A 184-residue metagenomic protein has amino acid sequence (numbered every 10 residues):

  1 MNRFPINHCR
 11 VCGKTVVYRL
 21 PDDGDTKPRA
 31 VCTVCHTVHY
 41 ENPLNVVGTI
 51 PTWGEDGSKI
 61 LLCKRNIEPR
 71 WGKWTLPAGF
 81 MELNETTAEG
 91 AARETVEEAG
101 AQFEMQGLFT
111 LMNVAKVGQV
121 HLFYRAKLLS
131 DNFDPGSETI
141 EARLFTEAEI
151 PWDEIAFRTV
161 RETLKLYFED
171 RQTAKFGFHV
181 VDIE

Functional and structural regions predicted by a protein language model:
M1-N7, T49, F168, H179-E184: A broadly conserved sequence feature marking short terminus-proximal activation segments in nucleic acid-centric
N2-T49: Acidic, metal-coordinating catalytic segment for phosphate/diphosphate chemistry, firing primarily on the Nudix
F4, L44, E55, P69 (+2 more regions): A generic fold-level signal
H8-V11, R29, I50, L62 (+2 more regions): Conserved hydrophobic/aromatic beta-strand scaffold that supports enzyme active sites
K27, N42-V46, P69-W71, L76 (+2 more regions): Short connector loops at helix/strand junctions that flank enzyme active sites, especially segments positioning acidic
N42, W53-E97: Conserved Nudix-box catalytic region and its N-terminal flanking loop in Nudix hydrolases and closely related
V47-T49, S58, F103-Q106: Small-residue-enriched segments and motifs
M81-L166, D170, A174-F176, I183-E184: Unchanged
